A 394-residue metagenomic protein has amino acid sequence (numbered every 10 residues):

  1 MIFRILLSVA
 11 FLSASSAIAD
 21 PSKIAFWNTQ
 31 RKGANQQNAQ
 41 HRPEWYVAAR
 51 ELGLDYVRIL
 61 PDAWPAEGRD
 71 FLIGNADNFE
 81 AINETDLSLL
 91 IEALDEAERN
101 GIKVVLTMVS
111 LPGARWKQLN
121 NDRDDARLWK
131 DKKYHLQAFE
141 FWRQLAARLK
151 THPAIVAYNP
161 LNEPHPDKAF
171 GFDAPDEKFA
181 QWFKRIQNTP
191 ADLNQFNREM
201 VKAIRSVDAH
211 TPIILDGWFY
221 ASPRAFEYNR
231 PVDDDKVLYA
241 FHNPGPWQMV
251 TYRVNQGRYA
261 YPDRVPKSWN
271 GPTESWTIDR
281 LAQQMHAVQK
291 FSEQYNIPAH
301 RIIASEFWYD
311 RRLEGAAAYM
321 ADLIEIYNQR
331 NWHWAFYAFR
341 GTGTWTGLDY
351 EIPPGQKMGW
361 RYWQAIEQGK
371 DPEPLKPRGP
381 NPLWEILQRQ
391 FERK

Functional and structural regions predicted by a protein language model:
M1-S8: Sec-dependent signal peptide recognition, specifically the positively charged N-region followed immediately by
A14-S15: N-terminal signal peptide c-region/cleavage motif recognized by signal peptidases
D20-E44: Boundary/entry segment of secreted carbohydrate-active catalytic domains
N38-E51, A138-E140, M285-V288: Short, acidic/polar
E44-W116, Q137, L193-D208, I214 (+1 more regions): Aromatic-lined substrate-binding rim segments of carbohydrate-active enzymes
P65-T85, P112-K132, A169-W182, G347-P354: Surface-exposed, active-site-proximal loop segments in enzymatic domains
Q118, A126-E274, Q283-D310, Q329-A335: Active-site region of glycoside hydrolase catalytic domains
E314-K394: Aromatic-rich peripheral "rim/lid" segments of glycoside hydrolase catalytic domains that contact and position glycan
